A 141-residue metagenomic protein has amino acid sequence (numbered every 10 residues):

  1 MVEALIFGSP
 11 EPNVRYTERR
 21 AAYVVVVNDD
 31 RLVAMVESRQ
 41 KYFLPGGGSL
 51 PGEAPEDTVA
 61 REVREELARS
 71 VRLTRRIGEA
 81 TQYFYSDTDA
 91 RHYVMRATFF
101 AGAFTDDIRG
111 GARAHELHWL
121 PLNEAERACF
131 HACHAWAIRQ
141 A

Functional and structural regions predicted by a protein language model:
M1-Y23: Acidic, metal-coordinating catalytic segment for phosphate/diphosphate chemistry, firing primarily on the Nudix
N28-D29: Residue-level detector of Asp-centered blade-edge/turn motifs that repeat once per structural unit in beta-propeller
L32-V33: Entry beta-strands of beta-propeller and related beta-repeat scaffolds
S38-Q40: C-terminal lobe/hinge of AMP-binding adenylation domains
L44-G46: Thr-Gly-centered strand-to-loop micro-motif
S49-R72, A80-W136: Unchanged
R139-A141: A small-molecule sensor/coupling module
